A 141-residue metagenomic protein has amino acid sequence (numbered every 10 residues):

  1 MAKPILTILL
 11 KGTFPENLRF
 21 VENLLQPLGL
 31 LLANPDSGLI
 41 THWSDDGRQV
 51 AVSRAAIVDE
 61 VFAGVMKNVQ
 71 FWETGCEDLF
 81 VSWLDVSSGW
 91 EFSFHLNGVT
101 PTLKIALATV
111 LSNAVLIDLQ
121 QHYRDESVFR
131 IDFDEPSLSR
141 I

Functional and structural regions predicted by a protein language model:
M1-W43: Short, extreme N-terminal segment that most often corresponds to the first beta-strand
S44, V50-A55: Long acidic/polar interaction regions in large eukaryotic complex-forming proteins
A55-I141: Charged interaction segments
